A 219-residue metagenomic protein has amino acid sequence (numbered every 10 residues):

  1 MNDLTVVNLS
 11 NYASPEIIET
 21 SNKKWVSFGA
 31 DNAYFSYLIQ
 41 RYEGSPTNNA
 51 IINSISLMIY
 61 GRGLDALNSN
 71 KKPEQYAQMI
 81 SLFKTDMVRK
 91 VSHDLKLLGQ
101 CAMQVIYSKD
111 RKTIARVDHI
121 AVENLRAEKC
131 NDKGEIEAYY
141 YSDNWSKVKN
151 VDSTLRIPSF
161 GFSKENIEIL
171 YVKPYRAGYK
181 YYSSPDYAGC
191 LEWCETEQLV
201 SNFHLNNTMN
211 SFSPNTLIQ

Functional and structural regions predicted by a protein language model:
M1-I52, S56-Q219: Structured, contiguous alpha/beta core segments that scaffold functional sites
